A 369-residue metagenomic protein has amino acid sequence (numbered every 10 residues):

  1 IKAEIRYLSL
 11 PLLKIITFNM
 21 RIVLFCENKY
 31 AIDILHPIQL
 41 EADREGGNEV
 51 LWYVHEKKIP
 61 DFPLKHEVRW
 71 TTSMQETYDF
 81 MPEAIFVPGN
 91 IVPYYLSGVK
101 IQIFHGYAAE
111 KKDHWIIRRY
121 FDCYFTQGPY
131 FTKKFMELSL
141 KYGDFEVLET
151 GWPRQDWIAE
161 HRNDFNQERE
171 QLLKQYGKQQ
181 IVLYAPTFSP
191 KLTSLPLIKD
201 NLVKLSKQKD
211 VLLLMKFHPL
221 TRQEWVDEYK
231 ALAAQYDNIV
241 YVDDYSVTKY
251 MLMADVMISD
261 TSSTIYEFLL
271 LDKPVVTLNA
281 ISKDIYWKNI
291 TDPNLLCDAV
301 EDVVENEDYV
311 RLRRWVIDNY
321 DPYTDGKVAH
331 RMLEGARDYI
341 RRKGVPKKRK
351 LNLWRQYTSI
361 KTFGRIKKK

Functional and structural regions predicted by a protein language model:
V23-R162, N166: Active-site and donor-binding regions of nucleotide-sugar-utilizing enzymes
A31-D43, R154-Y229, V328-H330: Conserved catalytic-core segment of nucleotide-activated headgroup transferases in glycan assembly
L51-K65, S206-D243: Catalytic donor nucleotide-activated moiety binding site of glycosyltransferases and closely related
V54, V87, T126, S259-D260 (+2 more regions): Short beta-strand scaffold positions
T71-E76, T221-Y266: Donor nucleotide-activated moiety binding/catalytic core segment of transferases that use nucleotide-activated donors
I91, L96-F104, D244-W287: A donor-sugar binding/catalytic signature common to diverse glycosyltransferases and related nucleotide-sugar
Y142-D144, E149, S263-T324: Catalytic binding pocket for nucleotide-activated donors in carbohydrate/polymer assembly enzymes
E305-K369: C-terminal amphipathic helix plus adjacent low-complexity, charged tail appended to glycosyltransferase catalytic
